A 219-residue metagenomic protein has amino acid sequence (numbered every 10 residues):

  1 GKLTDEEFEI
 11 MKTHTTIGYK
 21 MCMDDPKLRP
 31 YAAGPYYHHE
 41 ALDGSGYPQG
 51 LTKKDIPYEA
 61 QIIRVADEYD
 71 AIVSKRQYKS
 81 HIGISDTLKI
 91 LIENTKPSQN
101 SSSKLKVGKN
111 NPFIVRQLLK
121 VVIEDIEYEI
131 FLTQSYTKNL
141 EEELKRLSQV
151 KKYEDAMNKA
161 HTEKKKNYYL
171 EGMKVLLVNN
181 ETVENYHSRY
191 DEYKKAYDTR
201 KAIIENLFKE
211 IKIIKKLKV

Functional and structural regions predicted by a protein language model:
G1-K218: Histidine- and acidic-residue-rich, metal-dependent catalytic cores
